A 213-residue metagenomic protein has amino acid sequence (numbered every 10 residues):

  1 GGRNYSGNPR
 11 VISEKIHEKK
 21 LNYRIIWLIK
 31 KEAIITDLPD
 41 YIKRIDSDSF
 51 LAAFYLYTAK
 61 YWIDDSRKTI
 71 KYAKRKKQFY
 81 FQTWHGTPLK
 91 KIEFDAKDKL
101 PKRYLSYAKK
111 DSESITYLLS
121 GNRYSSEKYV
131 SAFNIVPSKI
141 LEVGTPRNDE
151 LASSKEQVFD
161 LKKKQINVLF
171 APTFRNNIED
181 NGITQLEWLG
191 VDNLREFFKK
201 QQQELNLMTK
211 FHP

Functional and structural regions predicted by a protein language model:
G1-L151: Active-site and donor-binding regions of nucleotide-sugar-utilizing enzymes
N4-E18, R147-P213: Conserved catalytic-core segment of nucleotide-activated headgroup transferases in glycan assembly
